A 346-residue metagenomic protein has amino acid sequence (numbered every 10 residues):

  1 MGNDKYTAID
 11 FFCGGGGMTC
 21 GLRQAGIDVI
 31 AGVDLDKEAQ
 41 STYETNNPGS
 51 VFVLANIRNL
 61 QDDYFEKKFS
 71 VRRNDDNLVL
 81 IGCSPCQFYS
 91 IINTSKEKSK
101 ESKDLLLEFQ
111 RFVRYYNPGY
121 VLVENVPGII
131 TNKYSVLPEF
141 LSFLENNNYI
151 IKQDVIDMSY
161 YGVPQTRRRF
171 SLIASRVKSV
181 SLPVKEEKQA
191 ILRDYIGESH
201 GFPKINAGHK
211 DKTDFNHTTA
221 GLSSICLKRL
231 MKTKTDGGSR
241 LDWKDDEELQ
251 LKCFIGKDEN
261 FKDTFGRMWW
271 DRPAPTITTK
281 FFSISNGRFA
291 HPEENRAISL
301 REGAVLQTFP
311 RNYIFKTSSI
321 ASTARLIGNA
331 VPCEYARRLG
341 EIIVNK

Functional and structural regions predicted by a protein language model:
M1-I9, C13-I27, R169-L326, A330-K346: S-adenosyl-L-methionine-dependent DNA methyltransferase catalytic core
G2-N117, P127-I129, P138: Core alpha/beta nucleotide-donor-binding catalytic domains of modification enzymes
P48, S84-P85, P118, P164 (+2 more regions): Proline-centered helix-kink/hinge sites
R58-D62, S159-V163, T323: A short acidic, often aromatic-flanked loop/helix-cap motif at beta-alpha or helix-coil junctions that lines enzyme
V71-R73, M158-Y160, K262-F265: Short, P/G- and charge-enriched loop/turn segments at secondary-structure junctions
R73-N74, P164-T166, M268-D271: Extracellular/periplasmic catalytic domains that process cell-envelope and extracellular macromolecules
Q87-I91, I129-N132, G162-Q165, V180-L182 (+1 more regions): Short catalytic/ligand-binding loop motif for oxyanion handling, primarily in non-cytosolic enzymes, centered on
D104-T166, S171-A174: Conserved Class I SAM-dependent methyltransferase catalytic core
